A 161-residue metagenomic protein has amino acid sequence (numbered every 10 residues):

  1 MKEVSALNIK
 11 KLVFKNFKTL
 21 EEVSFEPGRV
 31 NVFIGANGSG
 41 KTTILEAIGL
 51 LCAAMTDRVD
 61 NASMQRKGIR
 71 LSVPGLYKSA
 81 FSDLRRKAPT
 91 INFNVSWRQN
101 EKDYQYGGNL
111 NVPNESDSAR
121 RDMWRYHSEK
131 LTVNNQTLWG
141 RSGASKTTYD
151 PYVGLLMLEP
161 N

Functional and structural regions predicted by a protein language model:
M1-L20: N-terminal pre-Walker A segment at the start of P-loop NTPase domains
K18-E21, K78, S82-R85, D150 (+1 more regions): Generic, ordered loop/turn and secondary-structure boundary motif
V23-F25: Conserved A-loop
F33: Hydrophobic anchor at the beta1->P-loop junction of P-loop NTPases
G38, T42: Walker A/P-loop
E46-E115: Conserved P-loop NTP-binding catalytic core
N92, R98-N161: Electropositive, glycine-dotted interaction segments that contact anionic polymers or phosphate-rich ligands
